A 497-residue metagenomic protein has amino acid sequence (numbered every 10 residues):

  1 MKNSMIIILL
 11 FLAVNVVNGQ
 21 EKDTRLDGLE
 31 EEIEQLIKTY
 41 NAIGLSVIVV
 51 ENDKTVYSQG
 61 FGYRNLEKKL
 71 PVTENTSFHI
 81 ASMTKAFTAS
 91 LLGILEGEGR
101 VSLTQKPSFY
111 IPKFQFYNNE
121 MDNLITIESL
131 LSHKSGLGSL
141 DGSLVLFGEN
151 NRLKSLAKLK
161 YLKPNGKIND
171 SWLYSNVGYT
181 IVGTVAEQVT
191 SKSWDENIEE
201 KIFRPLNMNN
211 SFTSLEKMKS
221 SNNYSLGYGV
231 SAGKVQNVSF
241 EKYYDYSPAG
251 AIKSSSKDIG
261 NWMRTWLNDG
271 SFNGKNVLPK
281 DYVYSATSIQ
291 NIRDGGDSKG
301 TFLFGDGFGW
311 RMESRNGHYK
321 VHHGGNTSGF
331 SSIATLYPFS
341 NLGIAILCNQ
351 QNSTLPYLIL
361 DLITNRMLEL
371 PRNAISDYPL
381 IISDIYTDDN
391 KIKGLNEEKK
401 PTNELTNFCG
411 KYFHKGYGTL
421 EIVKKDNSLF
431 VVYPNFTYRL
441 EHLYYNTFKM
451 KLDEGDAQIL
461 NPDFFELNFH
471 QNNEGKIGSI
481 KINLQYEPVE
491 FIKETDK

Functional and structural regions predicted by a protein language model:
M1-T24: Bacterial Sec-dependent N-terminal signal peptides
Q20-Q59, E187-E200, R204, S239-K497: Catalytic loop of the DD-peptidase/beta-lactamase superfamily, centered on the K-T-G motif and neighboring
E21, S77-H79, Q115-N118, S143-L146 (+5 more regions): Second-shell loop/turn segments in exported
K22-F78, R100-S102, F109, F116-Y117 (+2 more regions): Short, conserved catalytic-motif segment at the N-terminal edge
L29, L144-K167, K192-N209, G229-N237: Short, charged, amphipathic alpha-helices and their helix-cap/turn boundaries
S58-F61, L140-L146, T213-K217, P356-Y357: Short, solvent-exposed loop/turn and secondary-structure capping segments
H79-M83, L95-G138, Y161-K163, T184 (+1 more regions): Active-site helix/loop module of the DD-peptidase/beta-lactamase fold, centered on the serine-lysine SxxK catalytic
S82-M83, L173-N176: Catalytic nucleophile serine of serine hydrolases, specifically the conserved "nucleophile elbow" pentapeptide
